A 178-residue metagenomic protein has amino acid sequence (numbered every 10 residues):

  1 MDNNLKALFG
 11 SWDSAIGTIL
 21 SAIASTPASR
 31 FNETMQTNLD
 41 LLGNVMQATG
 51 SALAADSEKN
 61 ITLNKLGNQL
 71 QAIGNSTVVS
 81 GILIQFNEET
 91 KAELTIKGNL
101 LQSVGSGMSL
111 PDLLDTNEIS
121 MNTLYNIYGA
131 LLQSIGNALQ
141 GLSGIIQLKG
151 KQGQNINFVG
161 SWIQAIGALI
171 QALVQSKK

Functional and structural regions predicted by a protein language model:
M1-L131, A138-W162, L169-K178: Glycine-rich, hydrophobic membrane-spanning regions of integral membrane proteins that mediate transport
